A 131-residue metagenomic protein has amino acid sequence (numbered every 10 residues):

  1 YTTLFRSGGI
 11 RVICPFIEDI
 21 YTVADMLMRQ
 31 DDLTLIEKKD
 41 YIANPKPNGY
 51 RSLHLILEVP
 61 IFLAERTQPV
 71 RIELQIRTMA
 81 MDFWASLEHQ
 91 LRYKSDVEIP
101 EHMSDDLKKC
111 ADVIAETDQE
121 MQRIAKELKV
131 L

Functional and structural regions predicted by a protein language model:
Y1-L4: Short, small-residue-biased leader/transition segments that mark boundaries at the very start of proteins
G8-C14: Terminal, regulation- and interaction-focused segments at domain boundaries
C14-M121: Long beta-strand-rich cores associated with HINT superfamily self-processing modules
A125-L131: Mature, function-bearing regions of proteins
